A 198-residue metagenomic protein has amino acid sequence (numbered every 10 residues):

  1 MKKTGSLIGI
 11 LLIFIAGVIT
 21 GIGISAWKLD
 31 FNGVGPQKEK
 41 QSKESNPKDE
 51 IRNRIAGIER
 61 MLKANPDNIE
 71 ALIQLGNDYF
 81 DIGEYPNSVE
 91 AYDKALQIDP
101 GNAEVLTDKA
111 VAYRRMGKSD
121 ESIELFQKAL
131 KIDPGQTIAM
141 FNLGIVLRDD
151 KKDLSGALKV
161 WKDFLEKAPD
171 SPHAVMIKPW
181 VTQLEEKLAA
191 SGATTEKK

Functional and structural regions predicted by a protein language model:
M1-R60: Long, contiguous interaction/recruitment modules in multidomain scaffold/adaptor proteins
R60-M61, K94-A95, K128-A129, D163-F164: Canonical positions in the second alpha-helix
A64, I98, I132, K167-D170: Structural marker of alpha-solenoid helical repeat scaffolds
I69-E70, A103-E104, T137-I138, P172: Helix-start (N-cap) detector for alpha-helical repeat units in TPR-like alpha-solenoids, especially tetratricopeptide
Q74, D108, N142, I177-W180: Canonical tetratricopeptide repeat
N77, V111, I145-V146, Q183: Residue-level recognition of tetratricopeptide repeat
F80, R114, R148-D149: Position-specific recognition of the canonical hydrophobic site in helix A of tetratricopeptide repeat
